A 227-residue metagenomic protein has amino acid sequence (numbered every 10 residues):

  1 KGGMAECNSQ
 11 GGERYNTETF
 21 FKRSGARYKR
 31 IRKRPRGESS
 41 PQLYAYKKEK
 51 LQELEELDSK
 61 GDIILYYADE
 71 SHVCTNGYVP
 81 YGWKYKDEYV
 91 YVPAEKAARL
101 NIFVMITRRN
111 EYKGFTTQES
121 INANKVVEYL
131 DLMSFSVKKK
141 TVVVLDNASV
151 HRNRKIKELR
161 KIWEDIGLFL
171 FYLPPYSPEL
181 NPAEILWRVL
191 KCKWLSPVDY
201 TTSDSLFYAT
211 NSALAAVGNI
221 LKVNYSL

Functional and structural regions predicted by a protein language model:
K1-L227: Short functional hotspots at interaction and active-site rims
